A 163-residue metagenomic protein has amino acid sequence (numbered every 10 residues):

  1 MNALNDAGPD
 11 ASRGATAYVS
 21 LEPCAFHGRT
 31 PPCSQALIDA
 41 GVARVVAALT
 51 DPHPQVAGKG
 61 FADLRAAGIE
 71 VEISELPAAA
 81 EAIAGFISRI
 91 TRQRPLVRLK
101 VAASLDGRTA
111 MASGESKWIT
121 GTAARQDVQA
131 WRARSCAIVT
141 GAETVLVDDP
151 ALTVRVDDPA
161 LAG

Functional and structural regions predicted by a protein language model:
M1-A7: Acidic helix/loop or adjacent segment enriched in Glu/Asp that either coordinates divalent metal
A3, C24, C33: Short cysteine clusters
G8-T16, H27-G163: Zinc-dependent deaminase
V19: Glycine/small-residue-rich loop that forms an oxyanion/phosphate-binding "nest" at active or ligand-binding sites
